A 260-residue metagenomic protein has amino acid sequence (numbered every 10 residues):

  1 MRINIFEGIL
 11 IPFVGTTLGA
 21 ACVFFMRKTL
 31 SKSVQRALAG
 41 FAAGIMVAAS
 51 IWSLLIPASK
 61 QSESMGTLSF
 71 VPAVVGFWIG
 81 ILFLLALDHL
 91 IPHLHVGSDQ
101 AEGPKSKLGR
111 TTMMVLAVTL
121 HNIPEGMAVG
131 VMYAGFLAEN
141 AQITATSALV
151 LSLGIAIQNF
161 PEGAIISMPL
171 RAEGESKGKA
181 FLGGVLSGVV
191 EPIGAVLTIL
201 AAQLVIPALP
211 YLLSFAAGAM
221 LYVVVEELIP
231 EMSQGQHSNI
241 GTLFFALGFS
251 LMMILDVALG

Functional and structural regions predicted by a protein language model:
M1-G260: Intrinsically disordered, metal-sensing/regulatory segments
